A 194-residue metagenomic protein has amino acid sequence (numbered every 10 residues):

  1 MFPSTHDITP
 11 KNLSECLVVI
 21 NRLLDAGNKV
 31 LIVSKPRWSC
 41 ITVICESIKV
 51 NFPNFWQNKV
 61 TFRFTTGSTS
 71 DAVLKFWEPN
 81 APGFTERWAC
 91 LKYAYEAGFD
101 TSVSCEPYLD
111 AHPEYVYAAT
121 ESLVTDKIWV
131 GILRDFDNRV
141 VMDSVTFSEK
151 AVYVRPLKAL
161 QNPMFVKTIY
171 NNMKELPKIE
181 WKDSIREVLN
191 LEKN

Functional and structural regions predicted by a protein language model:
M1-N172: Conserved AdoMet/S-adenosylmethionine-binding subsite of the radical SAM
V166-N194: C-terminal accessory regions of radical SAM enzymes
